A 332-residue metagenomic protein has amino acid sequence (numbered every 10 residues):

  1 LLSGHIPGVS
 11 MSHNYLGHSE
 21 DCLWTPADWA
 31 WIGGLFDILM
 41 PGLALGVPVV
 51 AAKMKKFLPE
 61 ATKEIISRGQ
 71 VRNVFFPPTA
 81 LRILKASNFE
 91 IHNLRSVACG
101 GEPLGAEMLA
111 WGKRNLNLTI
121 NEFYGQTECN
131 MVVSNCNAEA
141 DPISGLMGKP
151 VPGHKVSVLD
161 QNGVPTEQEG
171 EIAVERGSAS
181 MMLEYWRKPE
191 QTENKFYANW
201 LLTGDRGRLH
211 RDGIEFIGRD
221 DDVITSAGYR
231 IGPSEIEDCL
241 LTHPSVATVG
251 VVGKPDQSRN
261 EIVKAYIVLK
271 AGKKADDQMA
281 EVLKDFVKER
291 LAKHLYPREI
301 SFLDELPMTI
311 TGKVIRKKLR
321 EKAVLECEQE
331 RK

Functional and structural regions predicted by a protein language model:
S3-N73: Conserved AMP-binding/adenylation subdomain of ANL enzymes
S19-E20, L94, E169: Phosphate-coordination loops involved in phosphoryl transfer and adenosine-cofactor binding
A44, V71-F76, L84-P142, K155 (+1 more regions): Gly/Ser/Thr-rich phosphate-binding loop
V74, S178, L183-E184, Q191 (+4 more regions): AMP-binding/adenylate-forming catalytic core of the ANL superfamily
N93, N117, G153, S245-T248 (+2 more regions): Glycine-centered tight turns that cap/initiate beta-strands
G101, G125, G148, D205 (+1 more regions): Active-site glycine-centered loops adjacent to acidic/histidine catalytic or metal-binding residues that shape
K149-G153, V164-N194, I231: Conserved ATP/PPi-binding loop(s) of AMP-dependent carboxylate-activating enzymes
E321-K332: Acidic/polar alpha-helix N-cap and adjacent early helical turns within long charge-rich amphipathic helices/linkers
